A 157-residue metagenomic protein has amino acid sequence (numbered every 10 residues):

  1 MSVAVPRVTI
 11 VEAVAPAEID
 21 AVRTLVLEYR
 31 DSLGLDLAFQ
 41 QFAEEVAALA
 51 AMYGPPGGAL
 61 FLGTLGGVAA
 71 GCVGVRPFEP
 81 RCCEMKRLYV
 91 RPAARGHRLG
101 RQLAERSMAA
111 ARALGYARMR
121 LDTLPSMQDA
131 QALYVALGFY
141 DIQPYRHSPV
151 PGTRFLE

Functional and structural regions predicted by a protein language model:
M1-R7: Basic/polar N-terminal segments that are highly enriched at the extreme N-terminus, encompassing both cleavable
R7-V8, E28, A117-R120, L124-E157: C-terminal "cap" of GNAT-fold acetyltransferases
V8, E12-K86, R91-P92, A104-R106 (+2 more regions): Acetyl-CoA-dependent GNAT
P16-I19, H97, Q128: Loop/helix-junction capping segments adjacent to catalytic residues or to phosphate/diphosphate-binding pockets
G67, R98, G115: Conserved G/P- and acidic residue-centered "switch" motifs that form tight phosphate/ATP-binding loops in soluble
R91-H97, P125-S126: Active-site acidic-Proline motif in GNAT/NAT acetyltransferases
H97, R101, E105: Residues forming the Rossmann-fold NAD(P)(H) cofactor-binding site
